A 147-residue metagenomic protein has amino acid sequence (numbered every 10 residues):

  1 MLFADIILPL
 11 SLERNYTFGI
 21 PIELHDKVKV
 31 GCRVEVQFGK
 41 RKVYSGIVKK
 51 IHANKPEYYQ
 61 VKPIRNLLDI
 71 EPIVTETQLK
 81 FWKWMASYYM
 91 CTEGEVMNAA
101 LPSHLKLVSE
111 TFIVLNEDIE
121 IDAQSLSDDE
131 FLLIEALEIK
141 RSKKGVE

Functional and structural regions predicted by a protein language model:
M1-E147: Accessory, non-ATPase domains that flank or precede helicase/AAA+ motor cores in DNA-metabolism machines
